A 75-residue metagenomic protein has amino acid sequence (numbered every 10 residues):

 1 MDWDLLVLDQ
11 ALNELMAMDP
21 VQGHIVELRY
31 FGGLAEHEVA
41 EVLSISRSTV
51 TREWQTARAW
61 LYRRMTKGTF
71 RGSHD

Functional and structural regions predicted by a protein language model:
M1-M16: Acidic, proline/glycine-rich intrinsically disordered inter-domain spacer in sigma factors
L5, G23-I25, T49: Residue-level recognition of hydrophobic positions within alpha-helical transmembrane segments
E14, V42-L43, W60: Short alpha-helical scaffold segments that flank and stabilize functional sites
M16-E36: Short amphipathic alpha helix immediately N-terminal
R29, R52-Q55, R63: Base-recognition residues in the alpha-helical recognition helix of bacterial helix-turn-helix
G32-R52: Helix-turn-helix DNA-binding module
R58-H74: Short, Lys/Arg-enriched C-terminal cap helix and immediately downstream tail that follows
